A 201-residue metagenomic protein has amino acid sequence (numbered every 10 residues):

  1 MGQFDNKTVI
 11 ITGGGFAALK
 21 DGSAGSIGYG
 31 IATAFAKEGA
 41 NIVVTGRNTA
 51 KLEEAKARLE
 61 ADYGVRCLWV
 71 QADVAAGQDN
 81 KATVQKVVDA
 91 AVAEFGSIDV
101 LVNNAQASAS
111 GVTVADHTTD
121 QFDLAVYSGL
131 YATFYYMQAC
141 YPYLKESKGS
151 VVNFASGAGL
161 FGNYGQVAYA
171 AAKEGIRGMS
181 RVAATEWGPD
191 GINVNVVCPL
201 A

Functional and structural regions predicted by a protein language model:
G2-N41: Canonical Rossmann dinucleotide-binding motif of NAD(H)/NADP(H)-dependent dehydrogenases/reductases, specifically
D21, A115, K148, F161-V167 (+1 more regions): Active-site loop immediately N-terminal to the catalytic Tyr-X3-Lys motif of short-chain dehydrogenase/reductase
Y63-D79: Rossmann-fold cofactor-recognition segment
V112-V114, T118-D123: Substrate-binding pocket helix/loop in short-chain dehydrogenase/reductase
M137, A172, S180: Active-site helix of classical SDR
P142, T185-P189: Alpha-helical segment proximal to the catalytic Tyr-Lys
S156: Residue(s) in the substrate-gating loop at a strand-loop-helix junction that position the organic substrate next
